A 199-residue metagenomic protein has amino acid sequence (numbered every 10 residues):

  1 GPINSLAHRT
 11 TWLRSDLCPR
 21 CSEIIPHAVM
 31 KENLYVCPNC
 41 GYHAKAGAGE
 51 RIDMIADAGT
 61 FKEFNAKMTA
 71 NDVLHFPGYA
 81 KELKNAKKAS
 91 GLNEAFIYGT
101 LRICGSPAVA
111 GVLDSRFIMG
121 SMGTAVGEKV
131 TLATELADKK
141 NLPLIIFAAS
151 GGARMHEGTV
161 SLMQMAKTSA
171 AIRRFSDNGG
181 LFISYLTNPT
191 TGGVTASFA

Functional and structural regions predicted by a protein language model:
G1-I183, P189: Terminal-region recognition feature
T187-S197: Gly/Ser-rich catalytic serine loop of serine hydrolases
